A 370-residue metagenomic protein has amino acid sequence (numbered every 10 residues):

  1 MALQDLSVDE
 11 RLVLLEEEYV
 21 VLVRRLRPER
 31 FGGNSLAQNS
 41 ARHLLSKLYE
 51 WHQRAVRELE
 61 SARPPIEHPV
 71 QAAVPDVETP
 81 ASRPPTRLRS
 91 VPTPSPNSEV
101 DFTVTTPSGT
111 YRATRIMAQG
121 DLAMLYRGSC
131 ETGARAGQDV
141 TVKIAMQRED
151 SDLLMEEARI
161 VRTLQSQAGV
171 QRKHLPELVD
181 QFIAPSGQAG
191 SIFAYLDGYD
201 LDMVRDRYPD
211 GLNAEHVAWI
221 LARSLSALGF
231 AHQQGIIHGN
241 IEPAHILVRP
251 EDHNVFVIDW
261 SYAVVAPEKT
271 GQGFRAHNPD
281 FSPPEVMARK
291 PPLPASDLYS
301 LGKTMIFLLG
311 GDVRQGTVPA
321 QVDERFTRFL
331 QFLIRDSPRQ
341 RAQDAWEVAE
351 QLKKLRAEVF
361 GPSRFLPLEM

Functional and structural regions predicted by a protein language model:
A123-E157: ATP-binding glycine-rich loop module of kinase domains
E177-A189: Short beta-strand micro-motifs within the conserved protein kinase catalytic domain, predominantly in the N-lobe
S186-D200: Conserved short submotifs of the Hanks-type protein kinase catalytic core that shape the nucleotide-binding pocket
L201-L212: AlphaC helix of the protein kinase catalytic domain
I220-L221: Activation segment signature within eukaryotic-like protein kinase domains
H232-R249: Catalytic-loop of the protein kinase fold
Q272-E285: Conserved activation segment of eukaryotic-like protein kinases, specifically the C-terminal portion of the activation
Q321-D336: Conserved C-terminal C-lobe helix
